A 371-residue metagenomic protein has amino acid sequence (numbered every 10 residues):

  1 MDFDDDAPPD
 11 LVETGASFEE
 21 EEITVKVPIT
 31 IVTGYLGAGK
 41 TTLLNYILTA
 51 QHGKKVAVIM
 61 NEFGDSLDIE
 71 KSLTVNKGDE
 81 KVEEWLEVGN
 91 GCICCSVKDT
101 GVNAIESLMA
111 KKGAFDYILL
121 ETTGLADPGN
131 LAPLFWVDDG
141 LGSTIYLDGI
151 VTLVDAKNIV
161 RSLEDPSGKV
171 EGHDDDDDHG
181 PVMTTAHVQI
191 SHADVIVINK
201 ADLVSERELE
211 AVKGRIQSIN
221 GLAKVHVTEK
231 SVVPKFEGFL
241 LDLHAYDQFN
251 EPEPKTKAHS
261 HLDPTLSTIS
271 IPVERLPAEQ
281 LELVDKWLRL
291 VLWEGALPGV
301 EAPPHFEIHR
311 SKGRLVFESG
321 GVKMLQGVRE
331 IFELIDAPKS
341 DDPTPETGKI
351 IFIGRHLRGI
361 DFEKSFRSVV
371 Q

Functional and structural regions predicted by a protein language model:
D2-T33, A38-T184: Nucleotide-state-sensitive switch-loop elements of NTP-binding domains
L43, A104-S107, N130-L134, H192 (+3 more regions): Alpha-helical scaffold elements adjacent to nucleotide-binding pockets in ATP/GTP-utilizing enzyme cores
E70, K98, G129-A132, E206-E210 (+2 more regions): Conserved strand-to-helix beginnings and helix N-cap segments that scaffold or border functional pockets
E70-K77, I216, K364-R367: Short, aromatic/basic amphipathic alpha-helical patches
L86-V88, T265-L266, P343-T347: Short glycine-enriched loop/turn motifs at secondary-structure junctions
D116, T265-I271, G348-I350: Short amphipathic alpha-helical segments
E171-S340, S368: C-terminal accessory "lid"/substrate-recognition subdomains
V328-Q371: Generic C-terminus detector
